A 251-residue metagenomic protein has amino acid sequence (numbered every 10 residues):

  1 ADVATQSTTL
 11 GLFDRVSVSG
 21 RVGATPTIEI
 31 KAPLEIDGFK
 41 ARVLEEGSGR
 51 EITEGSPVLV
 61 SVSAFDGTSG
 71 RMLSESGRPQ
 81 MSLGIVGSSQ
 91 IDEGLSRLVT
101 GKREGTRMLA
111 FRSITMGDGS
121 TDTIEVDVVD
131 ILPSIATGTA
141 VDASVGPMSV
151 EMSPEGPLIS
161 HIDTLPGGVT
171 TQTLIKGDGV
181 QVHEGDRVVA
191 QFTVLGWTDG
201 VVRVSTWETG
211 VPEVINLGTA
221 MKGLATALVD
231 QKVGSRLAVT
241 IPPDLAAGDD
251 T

Functional and structural regions predicted by a protein language model:
A1-T251: Cross-family detector of peptidyl-prolyl cis-trans isomerase
